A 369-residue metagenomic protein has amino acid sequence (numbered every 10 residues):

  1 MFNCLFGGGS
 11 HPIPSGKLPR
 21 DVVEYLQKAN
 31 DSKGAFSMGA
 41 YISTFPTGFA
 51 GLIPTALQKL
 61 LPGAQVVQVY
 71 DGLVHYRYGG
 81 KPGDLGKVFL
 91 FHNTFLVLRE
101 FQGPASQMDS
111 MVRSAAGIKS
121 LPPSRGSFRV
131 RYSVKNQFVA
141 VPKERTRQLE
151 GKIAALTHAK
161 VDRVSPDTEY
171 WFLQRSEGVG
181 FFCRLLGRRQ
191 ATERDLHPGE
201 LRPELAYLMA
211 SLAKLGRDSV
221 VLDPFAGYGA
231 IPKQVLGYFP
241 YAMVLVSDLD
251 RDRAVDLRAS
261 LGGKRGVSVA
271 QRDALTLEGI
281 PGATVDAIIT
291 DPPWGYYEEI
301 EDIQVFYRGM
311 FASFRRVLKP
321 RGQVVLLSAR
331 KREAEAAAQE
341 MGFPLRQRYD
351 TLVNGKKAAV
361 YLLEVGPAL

Functional and structural regions predicted by a protein language model:
F2, P12, L26, N30-L85 (+4 more regions): Class I S-adenosyl-L-methionine-dependent methyltransferase catalytic core
G7-G9, G16, G34: Residue-identity detector for glycine
P12-P14, D21: Intrinsically disordered, low-complexity segments enriched in serine/threonine/proline/glycine and often basic
L73-L121: Conserved AdoMet
A105-L173: N-terminal auxiliary segments of SAM/dcSAM-dependent transferases
